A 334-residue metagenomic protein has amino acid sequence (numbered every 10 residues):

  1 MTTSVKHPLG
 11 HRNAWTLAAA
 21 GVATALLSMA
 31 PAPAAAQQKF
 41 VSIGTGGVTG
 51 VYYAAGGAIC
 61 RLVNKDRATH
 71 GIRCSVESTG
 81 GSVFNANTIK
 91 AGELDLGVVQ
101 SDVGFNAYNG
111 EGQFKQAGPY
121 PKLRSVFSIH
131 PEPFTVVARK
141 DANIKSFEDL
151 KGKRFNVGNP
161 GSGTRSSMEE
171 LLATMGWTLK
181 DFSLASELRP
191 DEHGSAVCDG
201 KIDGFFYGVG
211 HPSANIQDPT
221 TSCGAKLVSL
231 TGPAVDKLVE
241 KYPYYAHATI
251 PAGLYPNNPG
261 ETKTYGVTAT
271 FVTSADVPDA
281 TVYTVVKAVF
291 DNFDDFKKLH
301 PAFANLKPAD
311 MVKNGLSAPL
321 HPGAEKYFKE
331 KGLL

Functional and structural regions predicted by a protein language model:
T2-G21: Bacterial N-terminal signal peptides that target proteins for export
T24-A34: C-terminal segment of classical bacterial N-terminal signal peptides
Q37-K151, N159, L227: Short, glycine-/small- and polar/acidic-enriched structural segments that line small-molecule recognition paths
F40-D66, S128, E132-D199, D294-K297 (+3 more regions): Bilobed "Venus flytrap"/periplasmic-binding protein-like clamshell domains and structurally analogous long
C60-T69, K90-L94, N109, A173-W177 (+5 more regions): Sec-exported extracytoplasmic/periplasmic mature domains
S101-V103, G112-Q113, A142, T178-V272 (+1 more regions): Pocket-lining segment of extracytoplasmic ligand-binding domains
K153-E170, Y244-K313: Ligand-binding clefts/hinges and TM-proximal coupling segments of bilobed small-molecule sensing domains
E192, D199, V209-L227, K237-E240 (+2 more regions): An extracytoplasmic/periplasmic, membrane-proximal ligand-sensing/linker region
